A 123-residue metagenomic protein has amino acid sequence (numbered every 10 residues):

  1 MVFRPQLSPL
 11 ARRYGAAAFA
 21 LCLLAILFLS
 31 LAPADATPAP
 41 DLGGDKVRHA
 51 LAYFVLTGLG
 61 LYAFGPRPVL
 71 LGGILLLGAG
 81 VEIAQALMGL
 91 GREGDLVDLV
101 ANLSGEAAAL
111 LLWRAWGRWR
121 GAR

Functional and structural regions predicted by a protein language model:
M1, R118-R123: Short, charged juxtamembrane terminal tails flanking transmembrane helices
M1-G58, I74: "…centered on the first transmembrane helix and the immediately adjacent amphipathic helix/loop
R13-Y14, G65-L71, D95-L96: Membrane-helix interface segments
A32-P33, G65, G89, G117: Short helix-capping/hinge motifs at transmembrane helix termini and TM-loop junctions
A36-D45, V81-S104: Interfacial helix-loop-helix junctions of multi-pass membrane proteins
L51-P68, S104-W116: Membrane-interfacial alpha-helical segments at the cytosolic side of multi-pass membrane proteins
L56, G73-G80, V100, S104-A108: Hydrophobic faces of alpha-helical transmembrane segments in multi-pass integral membrane proteins
L61-F64, P68-Q85: Membrane-embedded catalytic cores of phosphoryl/pyrophosphoryl-handling enzymes
